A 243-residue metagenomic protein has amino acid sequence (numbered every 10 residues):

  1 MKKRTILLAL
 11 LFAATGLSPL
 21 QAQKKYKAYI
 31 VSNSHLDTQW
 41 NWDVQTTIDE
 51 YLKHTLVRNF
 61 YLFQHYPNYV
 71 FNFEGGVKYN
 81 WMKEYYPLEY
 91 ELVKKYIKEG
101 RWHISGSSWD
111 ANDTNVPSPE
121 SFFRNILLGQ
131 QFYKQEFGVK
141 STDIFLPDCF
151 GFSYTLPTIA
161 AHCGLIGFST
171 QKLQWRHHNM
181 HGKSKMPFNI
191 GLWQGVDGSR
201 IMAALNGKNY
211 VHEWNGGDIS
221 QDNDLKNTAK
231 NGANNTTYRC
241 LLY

Functional and structural regions predicted by a protein language model:
M1-Q23: Bacterial Sec-dependent N-terminal signal peptides
Q23-Y243: Catalytic-domain carbohydrate-binding cleft regions of carbohydrate-active enzymes
